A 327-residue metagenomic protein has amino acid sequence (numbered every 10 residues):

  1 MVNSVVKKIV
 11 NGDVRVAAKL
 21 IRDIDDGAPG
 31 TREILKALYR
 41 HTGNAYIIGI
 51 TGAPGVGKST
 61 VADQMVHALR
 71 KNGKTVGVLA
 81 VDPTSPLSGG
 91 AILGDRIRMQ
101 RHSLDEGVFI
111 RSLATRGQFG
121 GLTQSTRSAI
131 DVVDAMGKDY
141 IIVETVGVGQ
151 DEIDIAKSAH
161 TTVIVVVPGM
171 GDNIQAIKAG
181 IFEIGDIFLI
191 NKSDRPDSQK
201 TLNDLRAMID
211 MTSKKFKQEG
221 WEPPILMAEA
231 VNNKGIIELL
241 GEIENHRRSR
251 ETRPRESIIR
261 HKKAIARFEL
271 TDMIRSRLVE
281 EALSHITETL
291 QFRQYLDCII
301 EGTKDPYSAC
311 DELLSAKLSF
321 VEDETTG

Functional and structural regions predicted by a protein language model:
M1-R40, R253-E256, R267, R293-Q294 (+1 more regions): Non-catalytic terminal/linker segments enriched in charged/polar, low-complexity residues
N3-I48, V56, M65-D151, S158-N173: Nucleotide-state-sensitive switch-loop elements of NTP-binding domains
A53: P-loop (Walker A) phosphate-binding loop of NTP-binding proteins
V61: Hydrophobic positions on the alpha1 helix immediately C-terminal to the Walker A/P-loop
I92, A129, D154, S158 (+5 more regions): Alpha-helical scaffold elements adjacent to nucleotide-binding pockets in ATP/GTP-utilizing enzyme cores
K157-Q175, D186, I190-Q199: Conserved Switch II/interswitch segment of TRAFAC-class P-loop GTPases
I187, S193-S249: Canonical P-loop GTPase G-domain recognition
M227, E238-K317: Long, well-ordered amphipathic alpha-helical subdomains in the mid-to-C-terminal portions of large enzyme subunits
